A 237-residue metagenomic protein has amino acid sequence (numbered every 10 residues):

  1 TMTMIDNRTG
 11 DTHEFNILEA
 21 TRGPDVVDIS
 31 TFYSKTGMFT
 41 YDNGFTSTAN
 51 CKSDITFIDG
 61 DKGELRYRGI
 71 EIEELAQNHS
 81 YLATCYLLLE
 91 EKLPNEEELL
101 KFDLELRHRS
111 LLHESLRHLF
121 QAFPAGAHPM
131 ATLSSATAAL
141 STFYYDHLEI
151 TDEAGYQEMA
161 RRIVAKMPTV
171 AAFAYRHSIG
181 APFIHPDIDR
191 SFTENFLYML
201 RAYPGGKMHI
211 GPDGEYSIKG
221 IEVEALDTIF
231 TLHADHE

Functional and structural regions predicted by a protein language model:
T1-E237: Hydrophobic alpha-helical bundle cores within soluble ligand-binding/oligomerization subdomains
